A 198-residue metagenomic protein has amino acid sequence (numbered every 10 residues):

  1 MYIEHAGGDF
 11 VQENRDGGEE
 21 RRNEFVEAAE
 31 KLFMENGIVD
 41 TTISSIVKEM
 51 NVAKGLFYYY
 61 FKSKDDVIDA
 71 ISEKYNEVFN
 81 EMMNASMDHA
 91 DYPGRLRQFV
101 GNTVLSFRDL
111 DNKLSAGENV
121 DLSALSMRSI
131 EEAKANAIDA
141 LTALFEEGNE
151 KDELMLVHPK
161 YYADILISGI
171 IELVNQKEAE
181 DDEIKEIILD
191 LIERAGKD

Functional and structural regions predicted by a protein language model:
M1-N36, D40-V52, D66: Basic, helix-initiating cap at the start of DNA-binding domains
A28, L32, N102, S106 (+2 more regions): Amphipathic alpha-helical interface segments
E35-V39, L110, K151: Short coil/turn segments at alpha/beta junctions that flank glycine-rich nucleotide-binding fingerprints
M50-F61: Short hydrophobic/aromatic patch on the recognition helix
F61, I68-Y75: Alpha-helical DNA-contacting segments of helix-turn-helix folds
A70, E81-D109, Y162-L166, K185: Hydrophobic alpha-helical connector segments
V104-T142, E150: Short secondary-structure transition hinges
L114-N119, E131, N149-L191: Hydrophobic/aromatic-rich alpha-helical bundle segments in the mid-to-C-terminal region
